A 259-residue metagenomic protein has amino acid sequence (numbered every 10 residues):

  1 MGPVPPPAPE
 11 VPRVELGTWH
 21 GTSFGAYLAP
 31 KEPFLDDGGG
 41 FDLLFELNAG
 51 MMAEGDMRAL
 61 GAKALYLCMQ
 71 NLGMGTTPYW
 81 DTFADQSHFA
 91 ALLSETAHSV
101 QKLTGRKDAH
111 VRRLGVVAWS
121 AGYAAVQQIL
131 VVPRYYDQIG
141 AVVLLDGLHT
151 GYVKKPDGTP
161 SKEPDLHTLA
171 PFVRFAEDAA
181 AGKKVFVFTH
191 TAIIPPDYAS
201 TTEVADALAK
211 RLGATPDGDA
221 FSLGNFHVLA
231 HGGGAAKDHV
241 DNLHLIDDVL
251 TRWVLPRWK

Functional and structural regions predicted by a protein language model:
M1-F41, P216-D217, L223-G224, W258-K259: A domain-start/cap signature at the N-terminus of enzymes
W19-T22, W80-T96, A121, S161-T168 (+2 more regions): Phosphate/oxyanion-binding active-site loops and adjacent basic polyanion-contact surfaces
L35-T104, G218: Active-site machinery of serine-nucleophile hydrolases
K107-S120, V142: Alpha/beta-hydrolase fold nucleophile elbow
V117-I129: Glycine-rich nucleophile elbow surrounding the catalytic serine of serine-hydrolase chemistry
Q128-G140: Conserved hydrolase catalytic core segment
A141-V240: The feature captures the conserved acid-bearing segment of alpha/beta-hydrolase catalytic domains
D241-K259: Catalytic active-site module of serine/aspartate enzymes centered on a nucleophile-bearing elbow/loop
